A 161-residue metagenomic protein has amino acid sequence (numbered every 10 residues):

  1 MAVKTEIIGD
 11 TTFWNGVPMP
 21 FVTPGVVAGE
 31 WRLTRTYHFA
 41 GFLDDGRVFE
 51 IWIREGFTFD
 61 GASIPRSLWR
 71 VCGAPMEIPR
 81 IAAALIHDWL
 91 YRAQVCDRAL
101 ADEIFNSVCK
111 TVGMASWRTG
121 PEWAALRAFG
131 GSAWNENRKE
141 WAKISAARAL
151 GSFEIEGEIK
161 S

Functional and structural regions predicted by a protein language model:
M1-S161: Extended terminal accessory/targeting regions
